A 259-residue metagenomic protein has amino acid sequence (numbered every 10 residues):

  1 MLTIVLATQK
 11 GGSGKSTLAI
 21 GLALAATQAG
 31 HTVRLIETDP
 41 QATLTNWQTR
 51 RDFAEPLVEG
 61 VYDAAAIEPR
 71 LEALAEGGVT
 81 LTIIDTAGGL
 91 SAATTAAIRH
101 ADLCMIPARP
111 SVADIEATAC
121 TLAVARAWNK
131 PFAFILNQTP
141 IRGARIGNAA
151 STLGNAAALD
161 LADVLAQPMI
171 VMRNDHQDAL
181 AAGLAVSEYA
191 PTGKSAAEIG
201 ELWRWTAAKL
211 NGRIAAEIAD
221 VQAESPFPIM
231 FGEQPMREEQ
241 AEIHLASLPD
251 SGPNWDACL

Functional and structural regions predicted by a protein language model:
T3-Q9, S13, G21-T95, S151 (+1 more regions): P-loop/Walker-type NTP enzyme "switch/lid" segment
S16: Walker A/P-loop
S91-V112: Inter-motif core of Ras-like GTPase G domains
R109, A133-N148, P168-D178, P191: G-domain G4 guanine-recognition motif of GTPases
A113-D163: Anionic-ligand binding region
I135, A216-L259: Long, low-complexity intrinsically disordered regions
P140, L153-S187: Beta-strand-loop-alpha "switch" segments that mediate conformational coupling across diverse proteins
L180-A197, E201: C-terminal boundary of histidine-terminating zinc-finger modules
